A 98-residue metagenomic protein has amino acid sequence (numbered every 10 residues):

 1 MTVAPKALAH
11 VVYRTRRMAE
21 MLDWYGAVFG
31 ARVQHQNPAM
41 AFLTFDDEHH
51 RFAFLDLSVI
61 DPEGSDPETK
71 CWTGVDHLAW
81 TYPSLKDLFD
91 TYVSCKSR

Functional and structural regions predicted by a protein language model:
M1-P5: Short acidic N-proximal helix/loop "leader" segments that mark the beginning of a domain or an inter-domain linker
K6-L8, R14, F42-T44: N-terminal capping/interface segment
L8-H10, T73-L78: Eukaryotic phosphotyrosine signaling hubs
R14-E20, L78-R98: Vicinal oxygen chelate
A27-Q34, R98: Conserved acetyl-CoA-binding loop of GNAT-fold acetyltransferases
R32-T73: Conserved short beta-strand elements that form part of the metal-binding/catalytic scaffold of enzyme active sites
